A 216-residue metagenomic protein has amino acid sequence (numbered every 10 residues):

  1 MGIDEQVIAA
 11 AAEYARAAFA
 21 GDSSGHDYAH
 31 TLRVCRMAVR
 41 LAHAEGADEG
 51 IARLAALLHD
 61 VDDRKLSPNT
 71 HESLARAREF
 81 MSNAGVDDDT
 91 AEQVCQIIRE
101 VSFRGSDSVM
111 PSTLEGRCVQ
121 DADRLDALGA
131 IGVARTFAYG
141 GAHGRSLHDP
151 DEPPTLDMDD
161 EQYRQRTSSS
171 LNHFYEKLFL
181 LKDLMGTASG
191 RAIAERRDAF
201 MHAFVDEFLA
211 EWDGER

Functional and structural regions predicted by a protein language model:
G2-I3, F19-Y28, L32-E45, L58 (+1 more regions): Divalent metal-dependent phosphate-bond-processing catalytic cores, especially two-metal-ion Mg2+/Mn2+ enzymes that act
D4-A12, T31, I51: Onset of an N-terminal alpha helix
A10-G21: Generic N-terminal amphipathic, Lys/Arg-enriched alpha-helix
V34, H71-N83: An active-site-proximal "capping" alpha-helix that borders the catalytic cofactor pocket
E49-L66, S73, V94-R104: His-Asp-centered metal-binding catalytic motifs of divalent-metal-dependent phosphohydrolases/nucleases
D63-P68, K182-L184: A short secondary-structure junction motif
F80-R117: Hydrophobic, well-structured mid-protein blocks that either form specific transmembrane helices
